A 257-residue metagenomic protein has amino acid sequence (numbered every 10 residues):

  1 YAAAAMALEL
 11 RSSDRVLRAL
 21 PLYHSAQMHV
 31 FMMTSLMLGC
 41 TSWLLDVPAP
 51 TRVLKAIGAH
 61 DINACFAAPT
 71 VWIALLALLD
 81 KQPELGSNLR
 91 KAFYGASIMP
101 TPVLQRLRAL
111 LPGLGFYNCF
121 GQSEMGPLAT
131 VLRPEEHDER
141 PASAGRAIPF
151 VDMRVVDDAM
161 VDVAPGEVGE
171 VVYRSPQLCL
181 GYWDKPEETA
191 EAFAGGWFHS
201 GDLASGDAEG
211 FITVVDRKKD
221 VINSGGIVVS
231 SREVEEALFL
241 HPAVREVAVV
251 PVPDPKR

Functional and structural regions predicted by a protein language model:
Y1-R15, Y23-N63, L78: Conserved AMP-binding/adenylation subdomain of ANL enzymes
A7, L78, L111, H241-P242: Acidic-histidine catalytic/liganding microenvironments
S12-S13, L89, G195: Phosphate-coordination loops involved in phosphoryl transfer and adenosine-cofactor binding
M37, A59-A67, L76-E139, D152: Gly/Ser/Thr-rich phosphate-binding loop
I57, C65, A159, S175 (+3 more regions): AMP-binding/adenylate-forming catalytic core of the ANL superfamily
A96, G121, G145, S175 (+2 more regions): Active-site glycine-centered loops adjacent to acidic/histidine catalytic or metal-binding residues that shape
A142-I148, D162, A192-G196: Short Gly/Pro-enriched turn/cap motifs at secondary-structure boundaries
R154, P165-C179, W197, L203-A204: AMP-binding/adenylate-forming core of the ANL superfamily
